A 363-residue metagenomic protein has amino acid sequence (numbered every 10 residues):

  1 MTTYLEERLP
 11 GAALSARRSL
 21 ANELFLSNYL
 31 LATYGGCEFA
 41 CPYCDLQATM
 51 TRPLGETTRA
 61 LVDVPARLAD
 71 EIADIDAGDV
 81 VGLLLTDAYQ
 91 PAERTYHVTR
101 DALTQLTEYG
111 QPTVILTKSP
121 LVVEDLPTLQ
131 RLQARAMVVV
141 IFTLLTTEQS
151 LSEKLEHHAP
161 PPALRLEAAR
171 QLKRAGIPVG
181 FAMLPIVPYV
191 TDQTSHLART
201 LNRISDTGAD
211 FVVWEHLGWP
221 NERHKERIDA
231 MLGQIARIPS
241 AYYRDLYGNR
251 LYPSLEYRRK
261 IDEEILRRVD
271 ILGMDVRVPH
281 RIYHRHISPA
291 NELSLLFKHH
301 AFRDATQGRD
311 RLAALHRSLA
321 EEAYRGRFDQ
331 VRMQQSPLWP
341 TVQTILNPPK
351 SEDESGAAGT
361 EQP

Functional and structural regions predicted by a protein language model:
T2-I141, T146-E153, P162, L166 (+1 more regions): Conserved Radical SAM active-site core
T2-L9, A13, H196-P363: Auxiliary Fe-S-binding modules of radical SAM enzymes
L85-D87, K118-P120, T143-T147, L184-P188 (+2 more regions): Active-site beta-loop-alpha junctions enriched in small/polar residues
E93, D125-P127, T191-S195, H224-E226: A short acidic (Asp/Glu
T107, K173, N202-S205: Non-catalytic positions within long, well-ordered alpha-helices that form the structural scaffold/packing of enzyme
G110-Q111, I177, A209: A structural motif
P120-V123, V187-R199: Active-site glycine- and acidic-residue-rich loops that bind and position anionic ligands or nucleotide-like cofactors
T147, H158, Q171-Q193, L217-W219: Conserved strand-turn element in the central/C-terminal portion of the radical SAM core barrel that lines
